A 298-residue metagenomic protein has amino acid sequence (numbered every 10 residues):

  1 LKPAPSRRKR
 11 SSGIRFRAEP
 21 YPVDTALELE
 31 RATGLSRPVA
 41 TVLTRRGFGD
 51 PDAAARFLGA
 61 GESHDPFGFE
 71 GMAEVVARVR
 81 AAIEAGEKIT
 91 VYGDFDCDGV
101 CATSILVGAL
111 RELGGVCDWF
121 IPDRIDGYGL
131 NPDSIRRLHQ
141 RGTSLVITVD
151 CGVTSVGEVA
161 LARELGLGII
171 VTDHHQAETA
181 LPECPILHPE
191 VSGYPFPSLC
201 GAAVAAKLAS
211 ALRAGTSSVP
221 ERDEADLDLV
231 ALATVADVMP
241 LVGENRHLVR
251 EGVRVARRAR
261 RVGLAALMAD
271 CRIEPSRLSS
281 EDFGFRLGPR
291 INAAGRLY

Functional and structural regions predicted by a protein language model:
L1-Y298: Replace "Mg2+/Mn2+-dependent" with "divalent metal-dependent
